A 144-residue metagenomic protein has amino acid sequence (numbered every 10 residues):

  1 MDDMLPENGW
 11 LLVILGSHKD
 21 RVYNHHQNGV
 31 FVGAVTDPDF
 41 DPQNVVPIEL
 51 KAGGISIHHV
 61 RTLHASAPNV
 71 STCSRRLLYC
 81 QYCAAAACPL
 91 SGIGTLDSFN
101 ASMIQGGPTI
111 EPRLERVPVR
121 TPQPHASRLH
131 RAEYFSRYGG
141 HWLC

Functional and structural regions predicted by a protein language model:
M1, V13, C80-Y82: Hydrophobic side chains in beta-strands
M1-M4, M103: Detector for methionine-enriched segments
M4-A67: Double-stranded beta-helix
T62-C144: Non-heme Fe(II)/2-oxoglutarate
